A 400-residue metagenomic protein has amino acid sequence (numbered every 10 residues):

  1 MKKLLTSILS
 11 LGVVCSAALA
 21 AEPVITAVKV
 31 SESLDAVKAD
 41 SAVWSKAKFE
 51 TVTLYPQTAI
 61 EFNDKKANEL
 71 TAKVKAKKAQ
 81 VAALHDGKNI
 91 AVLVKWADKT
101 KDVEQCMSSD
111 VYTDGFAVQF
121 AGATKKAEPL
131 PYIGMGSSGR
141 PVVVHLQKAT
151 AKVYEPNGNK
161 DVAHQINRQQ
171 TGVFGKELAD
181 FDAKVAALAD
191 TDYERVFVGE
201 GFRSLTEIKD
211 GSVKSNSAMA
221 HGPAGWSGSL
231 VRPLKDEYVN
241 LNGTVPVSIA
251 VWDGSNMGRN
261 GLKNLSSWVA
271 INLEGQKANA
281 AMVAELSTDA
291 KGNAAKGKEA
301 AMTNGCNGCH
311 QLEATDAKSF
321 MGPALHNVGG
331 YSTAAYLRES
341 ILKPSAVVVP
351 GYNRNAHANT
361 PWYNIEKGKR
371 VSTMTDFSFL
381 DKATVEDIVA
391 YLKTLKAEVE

Functional and structural regions predicted by a protein language model:
M1-L19: Gram-negative bacterial Sec-dependent N-terminal signal peptides
E22-V24, S33, T51, P56-V185 (+2 more regions): Surface-exposed, glycine/proline- and aromatic-rich loop segments on solvent-exposed faces across compartments
V37, N89-W96, W226-R232: Short, well-ordered beta-strand segments enriched in hydrophobic/aromatic residues
P156-H221: Long, low-complexity, polar/charged, intrinsically disordered or flexibly structured peripheral segments
A218-S287: Long, compositionally biased interface segments
A278-M302: Electrostatic cytochrome c docking/interface patches
A281-V283, E366-E400: C-terminal capping alpha-helices of c-type cytochrome domains
G292, K298-N327, Y331, K343-G368 (+1 more regions): Periplasmic/extracellular electron-transfer cofactor-ligation site, primarily the c-type cytochrome heme-c attachment
